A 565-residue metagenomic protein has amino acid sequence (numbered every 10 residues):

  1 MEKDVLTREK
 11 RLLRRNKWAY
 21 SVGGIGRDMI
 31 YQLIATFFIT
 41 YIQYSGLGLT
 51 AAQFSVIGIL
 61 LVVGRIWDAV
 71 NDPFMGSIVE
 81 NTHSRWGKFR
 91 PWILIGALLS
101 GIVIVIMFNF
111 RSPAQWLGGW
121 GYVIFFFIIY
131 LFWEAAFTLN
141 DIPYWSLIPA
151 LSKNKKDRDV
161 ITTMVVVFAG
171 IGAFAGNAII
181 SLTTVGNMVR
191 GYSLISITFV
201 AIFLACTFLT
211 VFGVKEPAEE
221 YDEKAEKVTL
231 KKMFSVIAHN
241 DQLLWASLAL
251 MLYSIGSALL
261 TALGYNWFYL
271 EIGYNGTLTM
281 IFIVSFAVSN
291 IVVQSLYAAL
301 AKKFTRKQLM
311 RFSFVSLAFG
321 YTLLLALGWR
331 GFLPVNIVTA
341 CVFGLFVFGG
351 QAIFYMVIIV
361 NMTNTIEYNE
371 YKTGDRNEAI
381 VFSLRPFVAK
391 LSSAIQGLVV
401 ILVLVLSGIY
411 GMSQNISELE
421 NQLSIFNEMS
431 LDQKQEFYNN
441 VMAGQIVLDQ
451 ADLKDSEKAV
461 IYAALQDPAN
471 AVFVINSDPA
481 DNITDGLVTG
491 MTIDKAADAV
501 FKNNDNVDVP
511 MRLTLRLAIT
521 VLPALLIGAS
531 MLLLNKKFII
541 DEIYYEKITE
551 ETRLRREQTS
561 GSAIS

Functional and structural regions predicted by a protein language model:
E2-S565: Membrane-embedded alpha-helical bundles of multi-pass transporters/translocases, especially carrier/permease families
